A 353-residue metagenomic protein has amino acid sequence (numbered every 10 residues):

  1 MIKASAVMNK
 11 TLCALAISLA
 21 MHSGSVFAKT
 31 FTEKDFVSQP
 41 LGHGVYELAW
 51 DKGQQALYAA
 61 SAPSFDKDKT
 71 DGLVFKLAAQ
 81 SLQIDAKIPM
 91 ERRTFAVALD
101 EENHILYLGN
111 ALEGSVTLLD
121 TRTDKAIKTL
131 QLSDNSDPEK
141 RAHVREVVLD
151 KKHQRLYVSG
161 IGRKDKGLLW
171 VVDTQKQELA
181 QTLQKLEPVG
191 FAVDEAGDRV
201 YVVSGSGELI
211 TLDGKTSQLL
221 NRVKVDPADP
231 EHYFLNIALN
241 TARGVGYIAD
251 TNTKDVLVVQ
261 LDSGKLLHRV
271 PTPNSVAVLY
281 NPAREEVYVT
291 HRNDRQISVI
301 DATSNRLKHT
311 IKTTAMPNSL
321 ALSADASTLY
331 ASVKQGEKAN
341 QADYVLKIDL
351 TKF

Functional and structural regions predicted by a protein language model:
I2-C13: Bacterial N-terminal signal peptides that target proteins for export
A14-H22: Bacterial N-terminal signal peptides
G24-F353: Predominantly soluble domains enriched in secretory-pathway, periplasmic, or organellar proteins
